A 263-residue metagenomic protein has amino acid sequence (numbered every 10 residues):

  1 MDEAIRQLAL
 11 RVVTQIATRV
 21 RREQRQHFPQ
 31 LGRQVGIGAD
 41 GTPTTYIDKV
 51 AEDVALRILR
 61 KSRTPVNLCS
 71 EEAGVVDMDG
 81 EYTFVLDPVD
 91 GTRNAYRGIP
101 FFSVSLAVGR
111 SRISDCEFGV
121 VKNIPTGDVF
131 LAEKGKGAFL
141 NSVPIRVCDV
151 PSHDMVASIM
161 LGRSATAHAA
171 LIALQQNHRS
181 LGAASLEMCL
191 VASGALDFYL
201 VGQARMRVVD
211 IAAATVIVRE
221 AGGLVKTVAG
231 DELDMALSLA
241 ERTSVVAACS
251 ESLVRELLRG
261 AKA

Functional and structural regions predicted by a protein language model:
M1-V89: N-terminal subdomain of lithium-sensitive/metallo-dependent phosphomonoesterases centered on the IMPase/IPPase/PAP
D48, L59, T92, N123 (+3 more regions): Residue-level signal for inorganic ion chemistry
K61, V147-A263: An extended, acidic
N67-E71, L86, A95, R179-G182 (+1 more regions): General beta-strand structural signal in soluble alpha/beta enzymes
G80-G135: DPxDG-like acidic metal-binding loop motif
G109-I113, P125, K134-G137, G162 (+2 more regions): Short loop segments at secondary-structure junctions
